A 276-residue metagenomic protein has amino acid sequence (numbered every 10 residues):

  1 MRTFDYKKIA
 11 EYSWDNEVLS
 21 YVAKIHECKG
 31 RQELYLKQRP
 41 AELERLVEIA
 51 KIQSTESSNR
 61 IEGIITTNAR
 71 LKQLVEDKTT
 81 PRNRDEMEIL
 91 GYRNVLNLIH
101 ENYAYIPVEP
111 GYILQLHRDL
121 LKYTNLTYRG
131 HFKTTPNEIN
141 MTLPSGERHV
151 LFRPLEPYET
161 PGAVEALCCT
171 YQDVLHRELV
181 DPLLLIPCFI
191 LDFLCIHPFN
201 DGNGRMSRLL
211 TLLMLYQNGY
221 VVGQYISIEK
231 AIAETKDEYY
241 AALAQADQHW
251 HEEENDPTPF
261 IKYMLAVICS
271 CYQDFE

Functional and structural regions predicted by a protein language model:
M1-E276: FIC/Doc superfamily catalytic core
